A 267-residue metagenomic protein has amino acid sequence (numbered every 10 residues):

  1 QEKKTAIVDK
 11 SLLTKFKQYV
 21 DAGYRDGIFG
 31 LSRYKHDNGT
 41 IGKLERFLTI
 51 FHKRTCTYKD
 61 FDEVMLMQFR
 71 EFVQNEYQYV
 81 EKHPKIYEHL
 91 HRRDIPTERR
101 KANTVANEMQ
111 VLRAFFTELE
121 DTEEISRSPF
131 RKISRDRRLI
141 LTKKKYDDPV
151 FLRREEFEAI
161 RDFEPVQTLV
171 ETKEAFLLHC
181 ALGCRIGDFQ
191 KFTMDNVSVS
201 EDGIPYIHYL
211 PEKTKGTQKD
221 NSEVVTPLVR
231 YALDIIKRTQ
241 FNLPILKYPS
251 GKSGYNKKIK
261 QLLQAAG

Functional and structural regions predicted by a protein language model:
Q1-I7: Basic/aromatic DNA-contact patch characteristic of tyrosine site-specific recombinases
Q18-S32, I41-D147, D162-F163: N-terminal core-binding DNA-recognition domain of tyrosine recombinases/integrases
D37, E108, F157, E171-K173 (+2 more regions): Short, leucine-enriched amphipathic alpha-helices that occur as contiguous helical runs
K59, I125-R127, L139-R161, G216-R230 (+1 more regions): DNA breakage-rejoining catalytic core of tyrosine-based enzymes
F116-P129, H179-G203: Short, charged phosphate-coordinating catalytic segments
S134-R135, L182, K191-I235: Conserved tyrosine-mediated DNA breakage-rejoining catalytic core shared by Y-recombinases
Y146, T214-G267: C-terminal catalytic core of Y-nucleophile DNA break-rejoin enzymes
F163-L177: Conserved catalytic core of the tyrosine transesterase superfamily
